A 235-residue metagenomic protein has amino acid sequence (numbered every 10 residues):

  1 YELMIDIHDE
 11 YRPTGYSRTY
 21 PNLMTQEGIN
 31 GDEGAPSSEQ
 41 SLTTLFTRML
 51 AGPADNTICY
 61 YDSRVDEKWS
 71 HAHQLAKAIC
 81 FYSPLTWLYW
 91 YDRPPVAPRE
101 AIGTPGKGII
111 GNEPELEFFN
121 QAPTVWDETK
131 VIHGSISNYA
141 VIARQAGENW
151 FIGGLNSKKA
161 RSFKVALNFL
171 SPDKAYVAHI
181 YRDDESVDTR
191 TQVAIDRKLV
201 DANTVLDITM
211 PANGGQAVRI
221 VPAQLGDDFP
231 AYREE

Functional and structural regions predicted by a protein language model:
Y1-K68: Aromatic- and carboxylate-enriched substrate-binding clefts and catalytic-loop regions of carbohydrate-active enzymes
E2-D9, P36, P84-P95, P105-I109 (+3 more regions): Acidic/polar loop patches that form or flank catalytic/metal-binding clefts of enzymes that bind anionic ligands
I5, C80, I152, N213: Conserved, mostly hydrophobic/aromatic
T14, N56-P98: Charge-patterned, long linear interaction tracts outside catalytic cores
A97-F151, D188-T191: Glycan-recognition and catalytic regions of carbohydrate-active enzymes
S135-P172, Y176, Q216-R219: Carbohydrate-binding surface patches
I180-N203: Solvent-exposed beta-strand/loop surfaces of large extracellular or lumenal domains
R197-E235: C-terminal beta-strand-rich structural cap/linker in extracellular carbohydrate-active enzymes
